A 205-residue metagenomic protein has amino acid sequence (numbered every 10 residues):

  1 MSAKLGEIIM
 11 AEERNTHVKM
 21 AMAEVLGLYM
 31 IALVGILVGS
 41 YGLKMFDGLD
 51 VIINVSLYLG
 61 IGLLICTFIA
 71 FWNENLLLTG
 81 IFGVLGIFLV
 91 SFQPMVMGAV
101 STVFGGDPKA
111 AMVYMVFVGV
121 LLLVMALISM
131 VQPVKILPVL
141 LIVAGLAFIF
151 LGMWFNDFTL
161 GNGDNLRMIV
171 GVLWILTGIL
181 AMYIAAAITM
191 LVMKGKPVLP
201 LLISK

Functional and structural regions predicted by a protein language model:
S2-C66, A70: N-terminal topogenic module of multi-pass integral membrane proteins
Y41, I65-I69, S91-G105, V124-I128: Membrane-helix exit/interface motif
D47-G60, G105-V118, L141, V172-I175: Structural signature of hydrophobic alpha-helical transmembrane segments
L63-L89, P94: Membrane helical hairpin/interfacial module
I69-T79, L127-V139: Membrane-helix interface "capping/anchor" motifs
S101-P108, L127-K135, L160-N165: Membrane-interface helix caps and helix-loop-helix hairpins in membrane proteins
V113-V124, K135-N156, L166-A187: Alpha-helical membrane segments in multi-pass integral membrane proteins
K194-K205: Short, highly charged, low-complexity non-transmembrane loops/tails of multi-pass membrane proteins
